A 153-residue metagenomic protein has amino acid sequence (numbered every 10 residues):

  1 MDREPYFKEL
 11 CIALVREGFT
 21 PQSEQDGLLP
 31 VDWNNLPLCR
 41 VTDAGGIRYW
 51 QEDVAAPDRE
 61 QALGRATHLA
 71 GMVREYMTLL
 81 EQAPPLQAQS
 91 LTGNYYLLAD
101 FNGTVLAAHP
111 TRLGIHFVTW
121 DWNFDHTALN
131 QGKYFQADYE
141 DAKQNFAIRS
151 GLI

Functional and structural regions predicted by a protein language model:
M1-D2: Terminal, regulation- and interaction-focused segments at domain boundaries
P5-F19: Amphipathic alpha-helical segments
Q22-S23, L36-P37, G71-V118: Short N-terminal "domain-start" leader segments that mark the transition from disordered tails or signal peptides into
G27-P30: Short glycine/threonine-rich beta-strand-turn micro-motifs
D32-Y76: Long, continuous compositionally biased terminal/linker segments
L36-L38, D43-G46, V105-G132, R149: Short aromatic-glycine-(Arg/Gly/Cys) micro-motifs in beta-strand/loop hairpins
W50-Q61, H126-D141: A short, exposed loop/beta-hairpin motif centered on an aromatic-Gly-Thr core
D141-I153: Long, highly charged low-complexity segments enriched in Glu/Asp and Lys/Arg with interspersed Ser/Thr
